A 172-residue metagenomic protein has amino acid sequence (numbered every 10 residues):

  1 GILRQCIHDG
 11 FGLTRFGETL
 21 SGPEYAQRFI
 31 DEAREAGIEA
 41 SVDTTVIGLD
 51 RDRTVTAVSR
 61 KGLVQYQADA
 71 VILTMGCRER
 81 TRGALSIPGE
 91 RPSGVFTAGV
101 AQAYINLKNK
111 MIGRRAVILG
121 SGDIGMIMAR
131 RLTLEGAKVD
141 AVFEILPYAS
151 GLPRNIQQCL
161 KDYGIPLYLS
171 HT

Functional and structural regions predicted by a protein language model:
G1-T172: Residues forming the flavin
